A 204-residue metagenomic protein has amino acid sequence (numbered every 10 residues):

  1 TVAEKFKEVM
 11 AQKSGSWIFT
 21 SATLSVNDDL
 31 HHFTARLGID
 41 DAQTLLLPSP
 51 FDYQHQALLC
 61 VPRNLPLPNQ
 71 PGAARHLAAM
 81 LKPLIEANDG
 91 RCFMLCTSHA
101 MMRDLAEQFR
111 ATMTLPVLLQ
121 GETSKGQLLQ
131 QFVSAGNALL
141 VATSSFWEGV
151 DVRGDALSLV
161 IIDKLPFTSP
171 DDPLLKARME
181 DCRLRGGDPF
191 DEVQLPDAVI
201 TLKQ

Functional and structural regions predicted by a protein language model:
T1-Q204: ASCE RecA-like P-loop NTPase motor cores that couple ATP hydrolysis to mechanical translocation on nucleic acids
